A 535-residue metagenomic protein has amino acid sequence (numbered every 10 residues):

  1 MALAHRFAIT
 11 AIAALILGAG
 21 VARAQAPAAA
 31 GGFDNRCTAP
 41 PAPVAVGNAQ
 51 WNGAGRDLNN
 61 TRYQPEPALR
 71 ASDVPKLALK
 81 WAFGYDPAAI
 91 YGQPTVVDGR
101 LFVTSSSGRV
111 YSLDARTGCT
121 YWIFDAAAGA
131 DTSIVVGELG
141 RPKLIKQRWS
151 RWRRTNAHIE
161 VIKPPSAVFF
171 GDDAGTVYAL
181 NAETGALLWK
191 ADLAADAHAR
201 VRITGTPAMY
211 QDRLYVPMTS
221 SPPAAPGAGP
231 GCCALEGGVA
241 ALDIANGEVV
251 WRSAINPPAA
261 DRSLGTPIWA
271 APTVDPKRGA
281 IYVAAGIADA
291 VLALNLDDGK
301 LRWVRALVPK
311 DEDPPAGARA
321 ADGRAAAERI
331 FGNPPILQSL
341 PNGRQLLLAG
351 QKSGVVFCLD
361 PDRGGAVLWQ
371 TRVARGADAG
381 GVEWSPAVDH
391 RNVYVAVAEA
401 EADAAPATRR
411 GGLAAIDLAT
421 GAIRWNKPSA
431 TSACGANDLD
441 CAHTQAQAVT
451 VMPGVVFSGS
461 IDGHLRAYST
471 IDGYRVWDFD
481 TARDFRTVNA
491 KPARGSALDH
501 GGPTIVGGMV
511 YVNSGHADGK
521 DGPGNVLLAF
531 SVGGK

Functional and structural regions predicted by a protein language model:
M1-H5: N-terminal secretory signal peptides that target proteins for export/translocation
R6-A8, G473: Membrane-embedded catalytic interface detector for glycan/lipid assembly enzymes
A8-A19: Bacterial N-terminal signal peptides
V21-R23: Sec/Tat signal peptide C-region and signal peptidase I cleavage site
P27-L79: Blade/loop signatures of beta-propeller domains
L58-Q64, A88-G92, Y111, A224: Short, solvent-exposed loop/turn elements at domain surfaces
L69-D86, V110-A130, V136-F170, G175-V201 (+7 more regions): Extracytoplasmic/lumenal domain signature
